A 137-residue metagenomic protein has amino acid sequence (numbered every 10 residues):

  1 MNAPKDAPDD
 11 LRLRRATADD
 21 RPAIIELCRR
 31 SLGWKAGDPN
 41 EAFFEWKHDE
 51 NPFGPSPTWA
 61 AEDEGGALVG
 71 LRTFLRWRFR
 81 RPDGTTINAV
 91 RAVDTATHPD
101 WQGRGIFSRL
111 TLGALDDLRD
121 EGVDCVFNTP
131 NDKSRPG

Functional and structural regions predicted by a protein language model:
N2-L68, I87-R91: Short amphipathic alpha-helix that is part of the acyltransferase structural core
L32-W34, R81, P99-W101: Short, polar/flexible loop-turn hinges at active-site or ligand-entry regions and domain interfaces
F44-H48, F74-W77, F107, T129: Tryptophan-centric aromatic hotspots in well-structured domains and transmembrane helices
D63-V69, T73-G84, V93: Acetyl-CoA-dependent GNAT
T97, Q102-D117: Conserved acetyl-CoA-binding loop-helix of GNAT-fold acetyltransferases
L118-N131: Conserved GNAT acetyl-CoA-binding A-motif
